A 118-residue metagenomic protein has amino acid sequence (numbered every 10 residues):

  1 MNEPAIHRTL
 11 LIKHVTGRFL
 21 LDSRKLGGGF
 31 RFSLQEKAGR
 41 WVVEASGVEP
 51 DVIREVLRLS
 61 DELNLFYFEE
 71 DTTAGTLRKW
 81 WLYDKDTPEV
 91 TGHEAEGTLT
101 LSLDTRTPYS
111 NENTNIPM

Functional and structural regions predicted by a protein language model:
N2-A5, D51-L57: A short beta-turn/strand-edge loop motif at beta-sheet boundaries
N2-V42: Solvent-exposed edge beta-strands and adjacent loop segments that serve as assembly or binding interfaces
L10-I12, V43, L63-F66, L99-L101: Hydrophobic beta-strand residues in large extracellular and virion-surface proteins
R24, E69-P108: Short beta-strand and beta-hairpin "edge-sheet" elements
G28-F32, L65, P88: Generic structural motif
G28-R31, E49-I53: Short secondary-structure capping/turn segments at boundaries of alpha-helices and beta-strands
Q35-E49, E94-Y109: Oligomerization/assembly interface segments of phage tail-like spikes and tubes
I53-D71, P108-M118: Extended Gly/Ser/Thr-rich low-complexity repeat segments, especially those forming or decorating extracellular
